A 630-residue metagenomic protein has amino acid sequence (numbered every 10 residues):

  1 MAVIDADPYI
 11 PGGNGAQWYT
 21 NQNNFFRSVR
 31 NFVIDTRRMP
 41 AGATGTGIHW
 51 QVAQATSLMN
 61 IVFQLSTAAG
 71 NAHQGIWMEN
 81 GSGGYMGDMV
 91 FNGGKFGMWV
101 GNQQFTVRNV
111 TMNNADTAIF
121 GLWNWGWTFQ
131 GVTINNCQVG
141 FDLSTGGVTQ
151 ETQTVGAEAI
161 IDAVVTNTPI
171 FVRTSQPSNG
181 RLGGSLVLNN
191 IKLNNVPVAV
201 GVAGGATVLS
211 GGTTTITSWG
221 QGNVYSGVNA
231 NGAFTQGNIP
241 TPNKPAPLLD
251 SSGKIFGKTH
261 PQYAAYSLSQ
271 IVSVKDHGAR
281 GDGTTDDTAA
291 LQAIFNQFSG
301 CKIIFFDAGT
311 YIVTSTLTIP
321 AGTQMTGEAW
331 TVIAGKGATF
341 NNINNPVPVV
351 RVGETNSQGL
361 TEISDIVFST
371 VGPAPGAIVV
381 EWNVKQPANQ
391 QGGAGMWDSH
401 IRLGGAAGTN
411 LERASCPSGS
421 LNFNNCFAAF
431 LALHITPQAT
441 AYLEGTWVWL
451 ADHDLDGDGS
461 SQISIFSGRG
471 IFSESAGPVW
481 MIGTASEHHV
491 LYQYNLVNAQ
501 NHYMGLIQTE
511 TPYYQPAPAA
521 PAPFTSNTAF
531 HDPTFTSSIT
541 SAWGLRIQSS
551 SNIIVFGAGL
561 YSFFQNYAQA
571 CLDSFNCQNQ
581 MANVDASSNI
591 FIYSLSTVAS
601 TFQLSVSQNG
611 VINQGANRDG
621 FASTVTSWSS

Functional and structural regions predicted by a protein language model:
M1-S630: Extracellular/periplasmic carbohydrate-active domains that bind, remodel, or depolymerize complex polysaccharides
